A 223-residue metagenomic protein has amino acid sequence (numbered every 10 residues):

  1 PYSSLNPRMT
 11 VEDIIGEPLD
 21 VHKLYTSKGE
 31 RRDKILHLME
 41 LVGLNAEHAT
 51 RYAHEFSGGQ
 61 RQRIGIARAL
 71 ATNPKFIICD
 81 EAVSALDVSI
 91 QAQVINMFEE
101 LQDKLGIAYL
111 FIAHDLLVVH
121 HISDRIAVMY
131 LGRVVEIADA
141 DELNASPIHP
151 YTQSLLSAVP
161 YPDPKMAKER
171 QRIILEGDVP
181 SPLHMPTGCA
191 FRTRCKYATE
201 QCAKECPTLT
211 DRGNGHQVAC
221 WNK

Functional and structural regions predicted by a protein language model:
P7-V21: Q-loop/switch helix immediately C-terminal to the Walker
G29-E47, Q153-S157: Conserved ABC ATPase "signature" region
D33, T50-Y52, R170: Interfacial catalytic loop of ABC nucleotide-binding domains
Y52-F56, Q60: Conserved ABC ATPase signature
A71-K75: A short, proline-enriched helix->beta-strand linker immediately N-terminal to the Walker B motif in ABC-type P-loop
A82, L86, I90-K168: P-loop NTP-binding/switch modules centered on Walker-like glycine-rich loops
D139-K223: Charged, flexible cofactor/metal-binding loops and thiol motifs
